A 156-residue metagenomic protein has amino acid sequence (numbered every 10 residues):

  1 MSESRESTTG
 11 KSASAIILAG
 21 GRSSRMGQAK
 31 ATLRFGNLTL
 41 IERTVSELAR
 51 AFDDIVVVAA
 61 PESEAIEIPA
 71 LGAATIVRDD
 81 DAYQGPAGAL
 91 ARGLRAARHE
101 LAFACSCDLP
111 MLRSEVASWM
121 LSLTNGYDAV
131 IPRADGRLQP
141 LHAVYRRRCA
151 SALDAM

Functional and structural regions predicted by a protein language model:
E3-A155: Nucleotide and nucleotide-moiety/phosphate-recognizing core
